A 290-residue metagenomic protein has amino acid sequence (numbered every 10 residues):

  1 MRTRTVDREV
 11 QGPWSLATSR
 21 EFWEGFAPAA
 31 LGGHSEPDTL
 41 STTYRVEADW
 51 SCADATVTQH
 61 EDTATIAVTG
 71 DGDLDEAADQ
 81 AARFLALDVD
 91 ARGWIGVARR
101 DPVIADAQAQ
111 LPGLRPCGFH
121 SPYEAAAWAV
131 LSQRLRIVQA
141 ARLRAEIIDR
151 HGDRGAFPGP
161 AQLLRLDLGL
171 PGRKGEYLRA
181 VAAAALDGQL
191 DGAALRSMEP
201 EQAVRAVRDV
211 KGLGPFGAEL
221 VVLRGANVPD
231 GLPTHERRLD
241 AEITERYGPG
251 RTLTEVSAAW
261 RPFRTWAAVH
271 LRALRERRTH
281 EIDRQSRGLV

Functional and structural regions predicted by a protein language model:
M1-V290: HhH-family (HhH-GPD) DNA N-glycosylase catalytic core used in base-excision repair
